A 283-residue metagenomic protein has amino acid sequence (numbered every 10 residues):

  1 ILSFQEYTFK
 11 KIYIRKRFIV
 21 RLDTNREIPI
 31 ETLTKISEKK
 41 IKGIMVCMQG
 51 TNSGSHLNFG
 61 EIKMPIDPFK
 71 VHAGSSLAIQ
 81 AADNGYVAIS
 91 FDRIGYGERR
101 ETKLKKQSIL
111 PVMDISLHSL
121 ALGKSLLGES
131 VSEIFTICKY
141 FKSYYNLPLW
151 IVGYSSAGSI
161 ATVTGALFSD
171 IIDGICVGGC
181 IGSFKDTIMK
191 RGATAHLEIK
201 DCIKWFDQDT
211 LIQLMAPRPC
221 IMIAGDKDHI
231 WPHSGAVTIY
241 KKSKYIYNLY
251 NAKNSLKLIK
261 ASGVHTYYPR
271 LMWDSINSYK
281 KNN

Functional and structural regions predicted by a protein language model:
L2-E38: N-terminal cap/lid segment of alpha/beta-hydrolase-fold proteins
L33, F91, V152-S155, S159 (+3 more regions): Generic beta-strand/beta-sheet core signal
G43, M48-G50, A224: The conserved beta1-alpha1 loop
Q49-S132, K142, T187-K190: Cap/lid segment of the alpha/beta-hydrolase catalytic domain
S53-S55, Y96-R99, G158-A161, G182-T187 (+3 more regions): Flexible loop/turn segments at secondary-structure boundaries
F135-I203: Primarily recognizes the serine-hydrolase "nucleophile elbow" in alpha/beta-hydrolase and SGNH/GDSL folds
I188-K244: The feature captures the conserved acid-bearing segment of alpha/beta-hydrolase catalytic domains
K241, Y247-N283: C-terminal catalytic histidine-bearing segment of alpha/beta-hydrolase fold enzymes
